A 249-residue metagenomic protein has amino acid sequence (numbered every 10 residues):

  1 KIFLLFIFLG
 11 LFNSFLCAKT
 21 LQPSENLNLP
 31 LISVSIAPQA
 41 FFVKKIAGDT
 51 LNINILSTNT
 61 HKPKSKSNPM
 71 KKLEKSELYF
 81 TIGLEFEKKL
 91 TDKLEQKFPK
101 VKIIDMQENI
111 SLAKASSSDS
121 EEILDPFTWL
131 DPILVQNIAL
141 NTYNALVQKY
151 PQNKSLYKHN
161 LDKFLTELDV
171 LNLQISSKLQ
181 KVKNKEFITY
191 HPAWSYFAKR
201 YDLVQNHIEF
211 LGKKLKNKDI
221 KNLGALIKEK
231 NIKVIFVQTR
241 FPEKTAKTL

Functional and structural regions predicted by a protein language model:
L4-S14: Bacterial N-terminal signal peptides
C17-L249: Extracytoplasmic metal-acquisition and chelation regions
